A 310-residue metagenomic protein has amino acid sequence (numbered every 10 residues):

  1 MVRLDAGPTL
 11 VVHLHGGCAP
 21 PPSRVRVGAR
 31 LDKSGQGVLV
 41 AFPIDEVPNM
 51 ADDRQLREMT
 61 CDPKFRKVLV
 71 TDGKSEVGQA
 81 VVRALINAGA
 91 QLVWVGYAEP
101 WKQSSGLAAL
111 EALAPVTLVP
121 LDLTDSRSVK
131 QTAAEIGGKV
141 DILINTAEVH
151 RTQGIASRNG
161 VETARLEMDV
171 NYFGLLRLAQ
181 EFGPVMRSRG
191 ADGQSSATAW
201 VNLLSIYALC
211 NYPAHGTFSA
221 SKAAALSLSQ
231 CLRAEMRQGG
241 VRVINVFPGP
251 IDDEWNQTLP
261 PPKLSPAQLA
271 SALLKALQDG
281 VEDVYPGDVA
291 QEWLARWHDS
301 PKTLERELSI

Functional and structural regions predicted by a protein language model:
K74-S75: Conserved glycine-rich cofactor-binding loop
A90-G106: Conserved glycine-rich Rossmann-like NAD(P)H-binding loop of the short-chain dehydrogenase/reductase
K130, E148-R165, S188, D192-Q194 (+1 more regions): Conserved mid-core segment of classical short-chain dehydrogenase/reductases
A179, S221-K222: Active-site helix of classical SDR
S205: Residue(s) in the substrate-gating loop at a strand-loop-helix junction that position the organic substrate next
C210-G216: Active-site loop immediately N-terminal to the catalytic Tyr-X3-Lys motif of short-chain dehydrogenase/reductase
N245, D253, Q257-W297: C-terminal helical subdomain
